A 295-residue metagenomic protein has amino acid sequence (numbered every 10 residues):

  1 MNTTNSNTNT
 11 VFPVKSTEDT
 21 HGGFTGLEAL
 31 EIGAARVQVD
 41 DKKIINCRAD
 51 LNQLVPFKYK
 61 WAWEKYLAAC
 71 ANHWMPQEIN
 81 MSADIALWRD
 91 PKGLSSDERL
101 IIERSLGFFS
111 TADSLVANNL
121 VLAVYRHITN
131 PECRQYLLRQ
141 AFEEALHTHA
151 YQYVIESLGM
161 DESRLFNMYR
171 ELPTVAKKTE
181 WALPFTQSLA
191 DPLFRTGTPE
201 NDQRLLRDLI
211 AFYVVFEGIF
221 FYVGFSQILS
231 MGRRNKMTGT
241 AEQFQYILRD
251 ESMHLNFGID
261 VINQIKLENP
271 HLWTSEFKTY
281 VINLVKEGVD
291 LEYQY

Functional and structural regions predicted by a protein language model:
M1, N5-G26: N-terminal intrinsically disordered, low-complexity tails
N5, A29, S96: Catalytic cores of phosphodiester-bond-cleaving enzymes
F24-R89: Amphipathic alpha-helical packing elements
L94-Y295: Non-heme di-metal
